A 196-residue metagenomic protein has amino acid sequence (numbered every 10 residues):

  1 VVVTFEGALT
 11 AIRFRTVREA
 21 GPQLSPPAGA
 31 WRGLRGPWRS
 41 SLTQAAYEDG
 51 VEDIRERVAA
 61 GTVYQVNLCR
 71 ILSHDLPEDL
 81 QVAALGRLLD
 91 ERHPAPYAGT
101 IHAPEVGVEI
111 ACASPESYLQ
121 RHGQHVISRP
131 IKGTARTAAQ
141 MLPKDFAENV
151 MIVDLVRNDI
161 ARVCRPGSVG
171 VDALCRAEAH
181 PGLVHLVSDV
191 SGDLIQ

Functional and structural regions predicted by a protein language model:
V1-Q196: Extended alpha-helical targeting/anchoring segments, especially N-terminal organellar/secretory targeting helices
